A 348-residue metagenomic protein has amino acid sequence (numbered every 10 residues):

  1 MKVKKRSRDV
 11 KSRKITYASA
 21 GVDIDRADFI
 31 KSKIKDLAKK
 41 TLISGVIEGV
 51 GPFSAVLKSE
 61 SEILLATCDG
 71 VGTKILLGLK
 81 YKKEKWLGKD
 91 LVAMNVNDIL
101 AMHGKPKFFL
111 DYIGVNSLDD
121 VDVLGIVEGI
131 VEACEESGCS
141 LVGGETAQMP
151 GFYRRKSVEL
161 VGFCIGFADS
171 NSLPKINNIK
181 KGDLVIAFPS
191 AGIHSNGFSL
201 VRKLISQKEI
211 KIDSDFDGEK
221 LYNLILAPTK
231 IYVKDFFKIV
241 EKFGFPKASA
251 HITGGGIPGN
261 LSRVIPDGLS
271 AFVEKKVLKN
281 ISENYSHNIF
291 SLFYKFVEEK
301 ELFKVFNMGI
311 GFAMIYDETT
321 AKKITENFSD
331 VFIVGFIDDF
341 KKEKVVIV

Functional and structural regions predicted by a protein language model:
K4, K11-S44: N-terminal amphipathic/basic leader segments beginning at the initiator methionine
K4-K5, R13-S19, D36, D122-S140 (+3 more regions): Glycine-/charge-enriched secondary-structure boundary and capping motifs
D25, V71, I113, E145-A147 (+3 more regions): Anionic group-transfer/hydrolysis microenvironments
K31, K80, K344-V348: Short, polar loop/linker segments at the starts of domains and inter-domain junctions
A38-A191: Glycine-rich phosphate/pyrophosphate-binding loop regions near the starts of catalytic domains
C68, E159, S172-D217, L221 (+1 more regions): Short, acidic (Asp/Glu-rich) active-site segment that either coordinates a divalent metal cofactor
